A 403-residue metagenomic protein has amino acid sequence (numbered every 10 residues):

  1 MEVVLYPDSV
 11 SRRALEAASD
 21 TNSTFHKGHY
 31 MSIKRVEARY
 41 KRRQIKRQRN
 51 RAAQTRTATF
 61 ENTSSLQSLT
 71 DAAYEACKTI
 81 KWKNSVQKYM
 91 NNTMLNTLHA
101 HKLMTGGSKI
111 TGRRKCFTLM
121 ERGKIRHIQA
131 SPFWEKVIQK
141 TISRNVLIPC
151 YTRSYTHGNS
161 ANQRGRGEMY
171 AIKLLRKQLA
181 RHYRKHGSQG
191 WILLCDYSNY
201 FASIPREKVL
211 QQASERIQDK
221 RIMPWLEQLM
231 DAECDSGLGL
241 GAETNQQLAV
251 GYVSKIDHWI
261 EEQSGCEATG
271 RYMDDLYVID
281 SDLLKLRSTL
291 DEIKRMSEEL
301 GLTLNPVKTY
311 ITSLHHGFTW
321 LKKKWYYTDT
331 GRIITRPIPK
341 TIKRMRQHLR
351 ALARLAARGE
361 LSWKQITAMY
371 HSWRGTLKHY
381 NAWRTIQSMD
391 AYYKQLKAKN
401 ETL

Functional and structural regions predicted by a protein language model:
M1-L98: Non-catalytic, polymerase-adjacent accessory regions of viral genome-replication enzymes
E2-R43, S131, K136, K140 (+4 more regions): Right-hand nucleic-acid polymerase module
R56-F60, S143-A202: Active-site-proximal segment of RNA-dependent polymerases
E75-Q87, L119-Q129, T156-G158: Glycine-/proline-rich flexible loop or hinge segments
V86, M90-T93, G165, L238 (+2 more regions): Conserved phosphate/pyrophosphate-binding and hydrolysis machinery centered on Walker-type P-loop NTPases, extending
K102-K124, V137, R144, R221-E233: Reverse-transcriptase-like RNA-dependent polymerase core
I125-T156, C234-E262: Conserved pre-motif C helix in the palm subdomain of viral-like polymerases
K173-M273, Y277-E292, M296, L302-T303 (+3 more regions): Conserved polymerase palm-domain catalytic core
